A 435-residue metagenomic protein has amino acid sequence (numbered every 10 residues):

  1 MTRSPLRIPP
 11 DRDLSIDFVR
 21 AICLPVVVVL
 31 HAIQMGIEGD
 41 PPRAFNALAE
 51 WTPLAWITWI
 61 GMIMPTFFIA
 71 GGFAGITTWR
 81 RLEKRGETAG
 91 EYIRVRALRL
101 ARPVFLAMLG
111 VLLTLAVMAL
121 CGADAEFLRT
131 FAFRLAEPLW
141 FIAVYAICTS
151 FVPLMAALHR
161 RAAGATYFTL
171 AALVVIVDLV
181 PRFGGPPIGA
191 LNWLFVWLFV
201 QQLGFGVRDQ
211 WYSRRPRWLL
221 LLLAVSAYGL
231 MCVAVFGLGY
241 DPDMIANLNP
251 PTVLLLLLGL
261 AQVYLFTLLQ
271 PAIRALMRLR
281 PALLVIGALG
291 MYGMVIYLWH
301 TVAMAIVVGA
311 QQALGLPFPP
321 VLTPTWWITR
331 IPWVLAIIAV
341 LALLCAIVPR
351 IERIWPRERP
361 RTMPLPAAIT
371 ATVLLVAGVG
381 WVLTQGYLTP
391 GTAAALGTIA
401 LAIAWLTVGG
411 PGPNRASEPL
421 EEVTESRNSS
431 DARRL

Functional and structural regions predicted by a protein language model:
T2-E421, A432-L435: Alpha-helical transmembrane segments and their immediate juxtamembrane cytosolic regions
